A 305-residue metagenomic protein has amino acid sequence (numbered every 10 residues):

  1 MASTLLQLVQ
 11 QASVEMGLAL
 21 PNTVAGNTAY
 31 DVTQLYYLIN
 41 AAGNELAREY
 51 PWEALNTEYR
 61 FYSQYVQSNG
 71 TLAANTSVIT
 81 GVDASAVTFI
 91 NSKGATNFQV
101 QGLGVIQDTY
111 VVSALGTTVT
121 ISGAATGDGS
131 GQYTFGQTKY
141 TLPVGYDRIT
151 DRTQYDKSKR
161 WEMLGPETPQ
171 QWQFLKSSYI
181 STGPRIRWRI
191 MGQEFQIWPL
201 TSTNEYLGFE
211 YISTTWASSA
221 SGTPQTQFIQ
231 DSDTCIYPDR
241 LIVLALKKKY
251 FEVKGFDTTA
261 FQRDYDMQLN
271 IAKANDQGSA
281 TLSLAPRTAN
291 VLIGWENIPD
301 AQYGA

Functional and structural regions predicted by a protein language model:
M1-A73, N91-S113, T118, G123-A124 (+1 more regions): Glycine-enriched, solvent-exposed interface loops adjoining structured elements
T76-A86: Short alpha-helix capping/helix-loop boundary micro-motifs
